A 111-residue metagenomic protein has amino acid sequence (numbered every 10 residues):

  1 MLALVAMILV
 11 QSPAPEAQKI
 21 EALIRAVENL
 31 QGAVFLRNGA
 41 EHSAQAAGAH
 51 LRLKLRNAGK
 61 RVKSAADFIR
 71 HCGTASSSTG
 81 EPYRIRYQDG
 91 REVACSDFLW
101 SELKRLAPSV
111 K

Functional and structural regions predicted by a protein language model:
M1-Q11: Sec-dependent N-terminal signal peptides of Gram-negative exported proteins
L2-L4, L30-G39: Short, charge-rich amphipathic segments
V10, E28, A33, A47: Functionally constrained cores in energy, signaling, and assembly domains
Q11-A14, Q18, N38, H42: A short glycine-/small-residue-rich loop at the edge of a beta-strand within enzyme catalytic domains
P13-L30: Short N-terminal segments immediately surrounding and downstream of signal-peptide cleavage
V34, N38-K111: Compact alpha-helical subdomains of small soluble proteins
